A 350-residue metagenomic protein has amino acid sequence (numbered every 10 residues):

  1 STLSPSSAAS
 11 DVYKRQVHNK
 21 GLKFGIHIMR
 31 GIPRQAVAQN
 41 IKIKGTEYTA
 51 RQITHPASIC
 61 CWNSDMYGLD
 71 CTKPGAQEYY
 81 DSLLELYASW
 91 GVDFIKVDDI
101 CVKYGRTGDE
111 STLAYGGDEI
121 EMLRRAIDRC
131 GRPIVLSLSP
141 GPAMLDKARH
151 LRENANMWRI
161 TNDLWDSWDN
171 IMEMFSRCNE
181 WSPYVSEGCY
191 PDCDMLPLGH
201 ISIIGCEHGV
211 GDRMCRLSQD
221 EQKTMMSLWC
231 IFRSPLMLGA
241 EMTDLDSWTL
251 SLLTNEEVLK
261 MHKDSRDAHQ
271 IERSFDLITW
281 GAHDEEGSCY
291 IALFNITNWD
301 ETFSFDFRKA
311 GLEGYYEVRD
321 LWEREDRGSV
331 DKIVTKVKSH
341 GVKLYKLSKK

Functional and structural regions predicted by a protein language model:
T2-A9, Y13: Single conserved hydrophobic/aromatic residue that forms the stacking wall/gate of nucleotide- or nucleobase-binding
V17, L136, I231, I291 (+1 more regions): Conserved, mostly hydrophobic/aromatic
L22-V37, R124-L145: Aromatic-lined carbohydrate-recognition surfaces of secreted/lumenal glycan-active proteins
G31-W90, F94: Active-site-adjacent "subsite" loops/lids of carbohydrate-active enzymes
H55-P56, C71-T72, E78, S82 (+1 more regions): Glycan-recognition surfaces
K223, W229-F232, M237-G239, R273-L312: Carbohydrate-binding surface patches
T224-E272: Catalytic cores of secreted or luminal carbohydrate-active enzymes
S329-K350: C-terminal beta-strand-rich structural cap/linker in extracellular carbohydrate-active enzymes
